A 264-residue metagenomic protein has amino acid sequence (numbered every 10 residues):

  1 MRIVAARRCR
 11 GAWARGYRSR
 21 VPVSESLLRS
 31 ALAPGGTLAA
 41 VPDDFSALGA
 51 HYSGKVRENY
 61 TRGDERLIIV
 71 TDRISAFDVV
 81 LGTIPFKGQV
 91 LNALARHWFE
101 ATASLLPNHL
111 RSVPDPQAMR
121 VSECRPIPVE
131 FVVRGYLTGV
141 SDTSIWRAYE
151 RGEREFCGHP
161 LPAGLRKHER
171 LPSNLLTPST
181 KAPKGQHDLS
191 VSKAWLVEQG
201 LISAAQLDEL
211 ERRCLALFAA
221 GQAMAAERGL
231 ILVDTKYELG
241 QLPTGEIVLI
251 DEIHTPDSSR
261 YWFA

Functional and structural regions predicted by a protein language model:
M1-V4, V21: Short hydrophobic transmembrane-like helices used for membrane targeting/insertion
Y17-S19: Short, positively charged and aromatic/hydrophobic N-terminal segments
P22-A182: Active-site loop/lid in soluble adenylation, ligation, and acyl-transfer enzymes
R120-S122, T138-I231, L242, S259-A264: ATP-dependent phospho-/nucleotidyl transfer catalytic cores
E238-A264: Catalytic activation segment of kinase domains across protein kinase-like and atypical kinase folds
